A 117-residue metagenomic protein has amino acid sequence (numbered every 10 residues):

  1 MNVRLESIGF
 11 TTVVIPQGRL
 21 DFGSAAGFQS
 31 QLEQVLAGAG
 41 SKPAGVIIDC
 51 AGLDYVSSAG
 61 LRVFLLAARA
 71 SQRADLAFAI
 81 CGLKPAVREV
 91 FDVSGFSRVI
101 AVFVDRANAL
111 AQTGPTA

Functional and structural regions predicted by a protein language model:
M1-I15: Short beta-strand/loop segment at the start of cytosolic alpha/beta domains
R4-E6, C81, F103: General small-molecule cofactor/ligand-binding pocket signal
F10, P85, A107: Residues that form or immediately flank small-molecule/cofactor binding pockets and catalytic motifs
T11, I100-A101: Short, conserved active-site loop motifs that form the nucleotide-linked donor/cofactor pocket
F22-I100: Amphipathic alpha-helical interaction surfaces in cytosolic regulatory modules
A101-A117: A charged, well-structured terminal subsegment
